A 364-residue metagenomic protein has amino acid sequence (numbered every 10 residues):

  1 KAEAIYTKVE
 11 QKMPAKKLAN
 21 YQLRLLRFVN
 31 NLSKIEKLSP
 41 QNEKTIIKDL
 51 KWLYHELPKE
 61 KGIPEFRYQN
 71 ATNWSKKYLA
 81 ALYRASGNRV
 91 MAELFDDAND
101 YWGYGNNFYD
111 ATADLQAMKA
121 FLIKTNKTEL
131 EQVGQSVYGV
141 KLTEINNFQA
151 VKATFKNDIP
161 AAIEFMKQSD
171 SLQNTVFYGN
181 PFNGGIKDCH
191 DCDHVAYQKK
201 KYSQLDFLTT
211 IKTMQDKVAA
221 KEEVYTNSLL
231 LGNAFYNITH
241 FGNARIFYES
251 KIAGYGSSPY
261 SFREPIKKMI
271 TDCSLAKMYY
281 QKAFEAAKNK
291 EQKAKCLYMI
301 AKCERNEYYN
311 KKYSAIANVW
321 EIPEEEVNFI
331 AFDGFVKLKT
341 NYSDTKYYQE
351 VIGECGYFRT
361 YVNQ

Functional and structural regions predicted by a protein language model:
K1-Q364: Extracytoplasmic/secretory-pathway proteins
